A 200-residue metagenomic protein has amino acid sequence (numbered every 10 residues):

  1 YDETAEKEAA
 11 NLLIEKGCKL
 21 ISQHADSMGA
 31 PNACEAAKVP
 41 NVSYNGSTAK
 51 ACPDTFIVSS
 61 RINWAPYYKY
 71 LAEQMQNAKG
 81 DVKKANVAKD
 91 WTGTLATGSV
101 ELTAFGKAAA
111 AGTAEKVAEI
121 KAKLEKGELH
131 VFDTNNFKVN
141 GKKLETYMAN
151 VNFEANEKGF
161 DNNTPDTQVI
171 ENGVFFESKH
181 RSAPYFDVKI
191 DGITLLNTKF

Functional and structural regions predicted by a protein language model:
Y1-F200: A residue-level marker of the well-folded mature domains of exported/periplasmic proteins
